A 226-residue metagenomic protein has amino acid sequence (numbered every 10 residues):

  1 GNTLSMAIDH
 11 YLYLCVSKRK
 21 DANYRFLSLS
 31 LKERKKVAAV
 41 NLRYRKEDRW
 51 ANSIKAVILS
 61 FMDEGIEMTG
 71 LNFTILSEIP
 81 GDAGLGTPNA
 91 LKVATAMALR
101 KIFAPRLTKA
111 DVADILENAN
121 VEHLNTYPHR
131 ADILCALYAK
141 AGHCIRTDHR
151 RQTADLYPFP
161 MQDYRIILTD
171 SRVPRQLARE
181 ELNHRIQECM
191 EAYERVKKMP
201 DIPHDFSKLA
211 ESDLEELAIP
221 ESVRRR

Functional and structural regions predicted by a protein language model:
S5, K36-N41, E47-P160: Gly/Ser-rich oxyanion-binding loop with an adjacent helix/lid that shapes the negatively charged ligand pocket
S5-N52, S60, E67, H143-R226: C-terminal nucleotide
